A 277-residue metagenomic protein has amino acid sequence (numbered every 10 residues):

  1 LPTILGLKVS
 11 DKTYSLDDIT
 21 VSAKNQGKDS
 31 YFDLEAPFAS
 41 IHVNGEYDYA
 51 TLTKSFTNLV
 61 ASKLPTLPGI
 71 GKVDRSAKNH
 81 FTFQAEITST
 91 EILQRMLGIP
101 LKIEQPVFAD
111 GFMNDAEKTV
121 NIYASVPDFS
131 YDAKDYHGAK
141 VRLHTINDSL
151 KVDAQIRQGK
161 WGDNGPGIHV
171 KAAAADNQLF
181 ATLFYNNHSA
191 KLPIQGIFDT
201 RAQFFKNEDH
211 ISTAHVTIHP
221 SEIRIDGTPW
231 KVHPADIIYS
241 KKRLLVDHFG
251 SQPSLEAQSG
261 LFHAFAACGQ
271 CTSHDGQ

Functional and structural regions predicted by a protein language model:
L1-Q277: Interface amphipathic segments
